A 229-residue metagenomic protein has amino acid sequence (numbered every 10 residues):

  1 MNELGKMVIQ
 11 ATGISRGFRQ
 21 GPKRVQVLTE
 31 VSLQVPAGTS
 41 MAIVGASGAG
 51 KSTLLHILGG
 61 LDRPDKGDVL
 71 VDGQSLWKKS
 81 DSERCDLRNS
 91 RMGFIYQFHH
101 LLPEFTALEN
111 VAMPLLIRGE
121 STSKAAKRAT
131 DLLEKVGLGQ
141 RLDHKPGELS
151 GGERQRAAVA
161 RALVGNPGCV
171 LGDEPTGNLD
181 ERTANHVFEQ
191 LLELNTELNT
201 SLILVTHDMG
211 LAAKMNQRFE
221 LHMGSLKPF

Functional and structural regions predicted by a protein language model:
M1-M7: Extreme N-terminus of proteins, especially the signal/transit-peptide cleavage junction and the first residues
M7-M223: ABC family nucleotide-binding domain
M223-F229: Conserved switch/coupling elements of ABC/ABC-like ATPase nucleotide-binding domains
